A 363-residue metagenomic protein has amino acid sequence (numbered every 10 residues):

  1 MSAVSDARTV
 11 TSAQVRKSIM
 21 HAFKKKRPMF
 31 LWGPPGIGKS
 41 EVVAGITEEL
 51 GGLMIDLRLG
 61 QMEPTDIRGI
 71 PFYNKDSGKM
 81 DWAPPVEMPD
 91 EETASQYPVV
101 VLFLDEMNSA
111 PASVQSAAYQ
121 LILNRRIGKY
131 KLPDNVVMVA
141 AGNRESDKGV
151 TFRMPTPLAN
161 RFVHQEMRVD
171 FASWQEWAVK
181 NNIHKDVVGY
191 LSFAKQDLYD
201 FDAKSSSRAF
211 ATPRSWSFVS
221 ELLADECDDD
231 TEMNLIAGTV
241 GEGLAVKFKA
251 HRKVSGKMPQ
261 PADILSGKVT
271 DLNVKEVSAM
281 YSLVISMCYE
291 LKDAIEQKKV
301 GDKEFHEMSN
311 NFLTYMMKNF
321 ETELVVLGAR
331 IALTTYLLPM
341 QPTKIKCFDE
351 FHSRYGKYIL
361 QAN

Functional and structural regions predicted by a protein language model:
S2, D6, T11, P89-D90 (+6 more regions): Serine/threonine-rich low-complexity intrinsically disordered regions
S2-F193: AAA+ P-loop NTPase catalytic core and its hallmark functional loops
D76, T156, R168, E242 (+2 more regions): Generic detection of intrinsically disordered/low-complexity segments and helix-coil linkers/edges
D90, D170, N182-K185, L198 (+5 more regions): Amphipathic alpha-helical interaction segments
A118-I122, Y281-M287, G328-L337: Conserved short hydrophobic patches within well-ordered secondary structure
K180-E323: Alpha-helical lid/collar subdomain of P-loop NTPases
Q297-N363: C-terminal non-catalytic accessory extensions
